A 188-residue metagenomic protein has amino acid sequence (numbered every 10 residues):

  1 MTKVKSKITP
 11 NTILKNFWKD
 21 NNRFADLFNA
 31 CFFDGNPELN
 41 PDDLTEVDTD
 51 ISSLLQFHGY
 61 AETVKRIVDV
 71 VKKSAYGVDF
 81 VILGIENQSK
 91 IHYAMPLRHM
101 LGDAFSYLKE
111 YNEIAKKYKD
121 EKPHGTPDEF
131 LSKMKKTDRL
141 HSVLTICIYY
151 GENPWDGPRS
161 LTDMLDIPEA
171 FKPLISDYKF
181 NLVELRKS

Functional and structural regions predicted by a protein language model:
M1-S188: Elongated, amphipathic alpha-helical interaction scaffolds
